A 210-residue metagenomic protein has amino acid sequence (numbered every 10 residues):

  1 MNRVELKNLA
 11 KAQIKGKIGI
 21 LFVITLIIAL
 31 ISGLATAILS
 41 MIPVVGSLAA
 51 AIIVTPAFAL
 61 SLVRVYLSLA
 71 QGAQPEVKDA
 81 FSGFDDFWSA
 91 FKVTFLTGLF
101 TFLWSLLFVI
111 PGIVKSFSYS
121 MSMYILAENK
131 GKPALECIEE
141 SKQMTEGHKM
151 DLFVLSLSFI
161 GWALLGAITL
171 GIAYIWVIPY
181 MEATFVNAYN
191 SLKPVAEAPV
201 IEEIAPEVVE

Functional and structural regions predicted by a protein language model:
M1-E210: Hydrophobic alpha-helical membrane segments
